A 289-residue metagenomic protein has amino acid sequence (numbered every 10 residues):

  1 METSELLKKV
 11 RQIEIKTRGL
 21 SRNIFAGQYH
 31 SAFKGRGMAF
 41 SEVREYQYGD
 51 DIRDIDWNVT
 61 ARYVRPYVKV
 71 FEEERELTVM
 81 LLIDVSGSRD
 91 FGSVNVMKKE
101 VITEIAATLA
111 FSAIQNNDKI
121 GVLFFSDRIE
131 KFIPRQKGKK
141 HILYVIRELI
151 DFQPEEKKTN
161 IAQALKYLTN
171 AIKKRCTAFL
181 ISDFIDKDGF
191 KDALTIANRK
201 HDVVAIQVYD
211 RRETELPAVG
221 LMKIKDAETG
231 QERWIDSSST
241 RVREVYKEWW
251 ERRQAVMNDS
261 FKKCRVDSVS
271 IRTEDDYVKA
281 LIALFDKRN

Functional and structural regions predicted by a protein language model:
M1-E130, R135, T177-L180, K187-D188 (+2 more regions): An amphipathic, basic-hydrophobic helix/alpha-beta surface used to engage anionic, phosphate-rich ligands or surfaces
M1-F33, E42, D51, N170-K174 (+2 more regions): Von Willebrand factor type A / integrin I
N58, P154-K158, I181-S182: Short, flexible loop segments at the rims of nucleotide/cofactor-binding pockets, characterized by
F71-E72, N95-M97, K137-G138, A193-T195 (+1 more regions): Short, glycine/charged-enriched secondary-structure capping and boundary segments
E100, E155-A162, E248-E251: Conserved phosphate-coordination/catalytic loops
E104, T108, T159-K166, A255 (+1 more regions): Short, contiguous clusters of charged residues that form electrostatic/catalytic patches at enzyme active sites, used
F132-R147, D259, D286-K287: Short, electropositive alpha-helical surface patch
H141-C176, D188-F190, D210: Von Willebrand factor
